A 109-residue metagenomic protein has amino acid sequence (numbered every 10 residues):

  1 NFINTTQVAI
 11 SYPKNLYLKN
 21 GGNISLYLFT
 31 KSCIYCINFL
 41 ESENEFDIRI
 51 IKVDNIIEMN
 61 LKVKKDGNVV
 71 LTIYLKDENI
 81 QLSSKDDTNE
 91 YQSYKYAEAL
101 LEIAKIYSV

Functional and structural regions predicted by a protein language model:
N1-Y27: Anionic N-terminal interaction surfaces
T5, N15, T30, N38 (+1 more regions): Generic signature of intrinsically disordered, low-complexity segments enriched in small/polar residues
L18-S42: Conserved beta-hairpin
E43-V109: Acidic, Ser/Thr- and proline-rich intrinsically disordered linker/docking segments of eukaryotic scaffolds
